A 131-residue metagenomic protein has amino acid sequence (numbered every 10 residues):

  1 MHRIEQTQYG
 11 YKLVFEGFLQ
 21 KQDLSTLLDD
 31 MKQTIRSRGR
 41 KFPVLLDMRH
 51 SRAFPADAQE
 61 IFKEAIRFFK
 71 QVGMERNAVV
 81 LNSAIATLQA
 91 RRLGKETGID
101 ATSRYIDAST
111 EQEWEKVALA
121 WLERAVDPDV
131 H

Functional and structural regions predicted by a protein language model:
M1-H131: Amphipathic, Lys/Arg-enriched alpha-helical "gate/interface" segment within cytosolic domains that mediates
